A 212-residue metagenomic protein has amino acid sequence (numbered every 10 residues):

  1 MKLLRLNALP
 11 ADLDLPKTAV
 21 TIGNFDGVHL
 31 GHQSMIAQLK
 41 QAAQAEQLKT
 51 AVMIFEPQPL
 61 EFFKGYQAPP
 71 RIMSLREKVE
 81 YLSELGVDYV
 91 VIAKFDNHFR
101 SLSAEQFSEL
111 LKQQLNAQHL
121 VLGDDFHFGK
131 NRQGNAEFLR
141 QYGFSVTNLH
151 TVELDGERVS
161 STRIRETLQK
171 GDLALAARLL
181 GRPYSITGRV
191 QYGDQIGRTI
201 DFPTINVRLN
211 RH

Functional and structural regions predicted by a protein language model:
K2-L9: Short acidic-hydrophobic, aromatic-tinged amphipathic segments that line or gate anion-handling sites
L9-L13, N97-R100, E153-R158: A short acidic, often aromatic-flanked loop/helix-cap motif at beta-alpha or helix-coil junctions that lines enzyme
P10-S74: N-terminal catalytic cores of NTP/NDP-binding nucleotidyl/phosphoryl-transfer enzymes
P70-K78, R100-F107: Glycine-rich, highly charged phosphate/nucleotide-binding loops
L82-S83: ATP-dependent adenylation/nucleotidyltransferase module used to activate substrates
D88-A93, Q118-L122: Divalent metal-dependent hydrolysis catalytic cores, especially in the metallo-beta-lactamase
E105-H212: Active-site cores that bind ATP or allylic diphosphates and position pyrophosphate for catalysis
